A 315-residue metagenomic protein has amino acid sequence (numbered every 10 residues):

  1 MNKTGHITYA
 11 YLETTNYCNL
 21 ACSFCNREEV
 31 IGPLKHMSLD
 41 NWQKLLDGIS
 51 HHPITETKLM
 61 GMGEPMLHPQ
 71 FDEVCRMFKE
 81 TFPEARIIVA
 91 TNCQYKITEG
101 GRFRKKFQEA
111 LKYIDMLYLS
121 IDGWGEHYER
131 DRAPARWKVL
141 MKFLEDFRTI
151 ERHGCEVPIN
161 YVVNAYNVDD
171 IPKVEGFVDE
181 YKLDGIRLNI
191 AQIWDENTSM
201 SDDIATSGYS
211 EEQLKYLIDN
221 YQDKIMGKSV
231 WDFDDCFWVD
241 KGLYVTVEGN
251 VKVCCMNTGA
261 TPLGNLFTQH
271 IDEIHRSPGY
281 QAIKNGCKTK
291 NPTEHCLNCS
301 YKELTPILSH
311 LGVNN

Functional and structural regions predicted by a protein language model:
M1-G5, G312-N315: Short, Lys/Arg-enriched, disordered terminal segments
N2-N41, V253-A260: Canonical Radical SAM [4Fe-4S] cluster-binding loop centered on the CxxxCxxC motif and its immediate flanking residues
E13, G32-M37, D47, D72 (+4 more regions): Radical SAM enzyme [4Fe-4S]-AdoMet core and its adjacent flexible, acidic and glycine-rich loops/tails across
Y17, A21, D235, H295: The −1 position to Zn-ligating cysteines in a subset of zinc-ribbon hairpins
Y17-L20, R27-V30, L39-G123: Conserved SAM/AdoMet-binding glycine-rich loop
F24, W238, N298: Short, cysteine/histidine-rich loop/knuckle motifs that typically chelate Zn2+
K290-L311: Cysteine-cluster motifs in flexible loop/terminal segments that predominantly coordinate metals
